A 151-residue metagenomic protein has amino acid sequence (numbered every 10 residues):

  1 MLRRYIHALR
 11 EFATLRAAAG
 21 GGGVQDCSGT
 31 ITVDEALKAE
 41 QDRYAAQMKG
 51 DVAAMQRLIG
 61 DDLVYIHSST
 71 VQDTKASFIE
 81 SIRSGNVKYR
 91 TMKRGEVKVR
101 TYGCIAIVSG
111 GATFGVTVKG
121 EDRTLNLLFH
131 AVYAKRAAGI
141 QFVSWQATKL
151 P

Functional and structural regions predicted by a protein language model:
M1-I6: N-terminal secretory signal peptides that target proteins for export/translocation
L9, L15-R57, D62-P151: A beta-strand edge to alpha-helix "cap/lid" segment located at domain peripheries
